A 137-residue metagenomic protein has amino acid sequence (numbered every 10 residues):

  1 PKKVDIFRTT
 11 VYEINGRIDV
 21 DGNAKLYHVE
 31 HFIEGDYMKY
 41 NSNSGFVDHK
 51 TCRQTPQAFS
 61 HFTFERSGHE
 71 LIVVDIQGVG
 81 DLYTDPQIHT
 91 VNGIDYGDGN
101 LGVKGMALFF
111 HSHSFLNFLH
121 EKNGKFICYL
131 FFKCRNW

Functional and structural regions predicted by a protein language model:
P1-R53, Y83-W137: Conserved structural core of kinase catalytic domains
T51-S67: Short linear interaction motifs
T63-D85: Catalytic-loop of the protein kinase fold
